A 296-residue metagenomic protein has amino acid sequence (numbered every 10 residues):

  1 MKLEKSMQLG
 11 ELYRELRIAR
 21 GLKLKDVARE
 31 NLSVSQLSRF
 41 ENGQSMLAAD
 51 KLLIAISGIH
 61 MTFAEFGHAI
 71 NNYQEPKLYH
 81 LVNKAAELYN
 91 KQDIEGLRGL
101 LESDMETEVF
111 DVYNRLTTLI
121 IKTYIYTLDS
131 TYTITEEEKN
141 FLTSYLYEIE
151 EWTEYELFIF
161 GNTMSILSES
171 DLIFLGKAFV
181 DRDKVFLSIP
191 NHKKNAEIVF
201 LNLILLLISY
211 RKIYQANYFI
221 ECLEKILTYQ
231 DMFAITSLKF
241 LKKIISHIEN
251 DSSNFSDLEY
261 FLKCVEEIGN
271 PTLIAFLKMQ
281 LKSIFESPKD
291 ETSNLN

Functional and structural regions predicted by a protein language model:
M1-A19: A short, Lys/Arg-rich alpha-helix, primarily the initiator
L12, K51, N83, L116-L128 (+6 more regions): "A position-specific structural signal for the A-helix of alpha-solenoid helical repeats
G21-S38: Short alpha-helical DNA-recognition segment
D50-E65: DNA major-groove recognition helix of helix-turn-helix/homeodomain DNA-binding modules
H68-E95, K263-E267: Short, charged recognition helix plus adjacent turn of helix-turn-helix-like nucleic-acid-binding domains
N71-L81, V109-T117, W152-I159, P190-I198 (+2 more regions): Alpha-solenoid helical repeat architecture
L101-E106, F141-Y147, V180-L187, I220-T228 (+1 more regions): Amphipathic alpha-helical segments of tetratricopeptide repeats
D104-S209: Mid-protein regulatory/catalytic core that forms ligand/cofactor-binding pockets and protein-protein interaction
